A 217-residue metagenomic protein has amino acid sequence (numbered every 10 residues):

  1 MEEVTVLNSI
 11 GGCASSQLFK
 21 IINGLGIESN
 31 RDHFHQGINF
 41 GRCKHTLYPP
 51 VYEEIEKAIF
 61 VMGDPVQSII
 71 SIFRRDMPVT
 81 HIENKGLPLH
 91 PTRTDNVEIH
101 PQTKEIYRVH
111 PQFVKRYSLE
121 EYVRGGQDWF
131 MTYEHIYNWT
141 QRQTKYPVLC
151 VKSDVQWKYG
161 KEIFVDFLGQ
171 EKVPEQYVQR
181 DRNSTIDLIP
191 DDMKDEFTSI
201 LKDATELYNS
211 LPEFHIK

Functional and structural regions predicted by a protein language model:
M1-T5, E120-R124, Y137-Q143, D166-K217: PAPS-dependent sulfotransferases, especially Golgi type II membrane carbohydrate sulfotransferases
M1-V109, E121-L149, S210, F214: PAPS-dependent sulfotransferase catalytic domain
G12-S15, I59-M62, G126-W129, S153-K158 (+1 more regions): Generic detection of long, well-ordered alpha-helical segments
I22, V66-Q67, F73, K158-F167 (+1 more regions): Structured N-terminal alpha/beta-domain signature that marks small ligand/cofactor-binding or signaling modules
H45-L47, V155, N183-T185: Sequence-pattern detector for short linear motifs and compositional/periodic biases rather than a specific fold
E54-M62, V114, Q179-I189: Short, exposed beta-strand "edge-strand" segments with a Pro/Gly-rich flavor and a Y/T-containing core
Q112-L119: Short, basic/glycine-rich phosphate-binding loops at helix/coil junctions that contact nucleotide phosphates
R142-V165: Phosphate-binding beta-loop-alpha motif at adenosine-nucleotide cofactor sites
